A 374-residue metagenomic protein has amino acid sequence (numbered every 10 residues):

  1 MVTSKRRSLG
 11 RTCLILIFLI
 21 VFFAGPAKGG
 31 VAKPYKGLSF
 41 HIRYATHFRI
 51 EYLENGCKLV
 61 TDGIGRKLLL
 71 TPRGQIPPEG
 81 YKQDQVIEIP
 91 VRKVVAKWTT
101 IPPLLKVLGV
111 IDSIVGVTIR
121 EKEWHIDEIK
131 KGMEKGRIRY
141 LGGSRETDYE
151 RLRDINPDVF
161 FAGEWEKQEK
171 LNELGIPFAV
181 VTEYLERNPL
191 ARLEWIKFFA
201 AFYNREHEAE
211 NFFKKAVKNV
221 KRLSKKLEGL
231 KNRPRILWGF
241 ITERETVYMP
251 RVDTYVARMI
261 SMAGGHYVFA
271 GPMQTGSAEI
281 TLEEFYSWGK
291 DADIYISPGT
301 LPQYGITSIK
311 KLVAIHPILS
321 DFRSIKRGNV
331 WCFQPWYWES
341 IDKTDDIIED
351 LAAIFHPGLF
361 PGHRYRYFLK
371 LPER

Functional and structural regions predicted by a protein language model:
V2, G10, G25-P90, F360-R374: N-terminal hydrophobic or amphipathic helices and topogenic motifs
C13-F22: Bacterial N-terminal signal peptides
K58-I155, V159-W165: A short, structured surface patch at a secondary-structure boundary
K93-L108, E208-A263: Basic- and aromatic-lined ligand-binding clefts that recognize polyanionic substrates
I101, V117-E128, Q168, V181-F198 (+1 more regions): Extracytoplasmic ligand-binding site segments that recognize negatively charged/polar headgroups
E146-N156, I280-D291: Short helices/loops that flank or line small-molecule/ion binding pockets
E186-K215, S224, S297-R374: Structured C-terminal subdomain patch of bacterial secreted/periplasmic proteins
D253-S277, I296-T300: His/Asp/Glu-enriched short active-site or ligand-binding loop at hydrolase and phosphoryl-transfer sites
